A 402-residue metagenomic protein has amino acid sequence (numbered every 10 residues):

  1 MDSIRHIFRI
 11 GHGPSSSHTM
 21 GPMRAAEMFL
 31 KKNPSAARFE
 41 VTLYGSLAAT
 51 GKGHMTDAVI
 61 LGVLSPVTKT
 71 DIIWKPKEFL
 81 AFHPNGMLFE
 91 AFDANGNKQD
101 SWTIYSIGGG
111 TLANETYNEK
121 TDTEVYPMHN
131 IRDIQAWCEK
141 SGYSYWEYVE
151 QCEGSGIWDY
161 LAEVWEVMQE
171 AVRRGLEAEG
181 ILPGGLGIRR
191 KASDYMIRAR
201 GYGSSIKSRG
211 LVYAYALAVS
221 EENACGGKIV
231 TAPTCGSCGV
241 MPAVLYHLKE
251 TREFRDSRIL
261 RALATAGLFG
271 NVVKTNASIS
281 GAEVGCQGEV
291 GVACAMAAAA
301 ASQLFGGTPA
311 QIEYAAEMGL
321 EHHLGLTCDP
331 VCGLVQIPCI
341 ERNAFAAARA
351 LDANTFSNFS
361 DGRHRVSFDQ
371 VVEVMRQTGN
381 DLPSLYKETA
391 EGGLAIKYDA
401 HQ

Functional and structural regions predicted by a protein language model:
F8-M28, C225-V244, C286-C294: Conserved phosphate/anionic-ligand binding catalytic regions in large, soluble enzymes, centered on
I10-G11, S280-G285, P330-C339: Short beta-alpha connecting loops at secondary-structure transitions that line or flank enzyme active sites
T19-K32, P242-E253, A298-G306: Alpha-helical support elements that line or immediately flank enzyme active sites and cofactor-binding pockets
V59-W74: A glycine-rich helix N-cap at a beta->alpha junction
T70-Y202, G210-L211: C-terminal regulatory domains involved in ligand/effector binding and gene-expression control
Q169-G281, G285, G393-Q402: Accessory "access/gating" subregions that flank catalytic or transport cores
A214, A218, G239-K249, A264-V272 (+3 more regions): Contiguous, well-ordered alpha-helical segments that form the cores/surfaces of helical PPI scaffolds
A301-Q402: Functionally critical mobile loop/hinge segments
